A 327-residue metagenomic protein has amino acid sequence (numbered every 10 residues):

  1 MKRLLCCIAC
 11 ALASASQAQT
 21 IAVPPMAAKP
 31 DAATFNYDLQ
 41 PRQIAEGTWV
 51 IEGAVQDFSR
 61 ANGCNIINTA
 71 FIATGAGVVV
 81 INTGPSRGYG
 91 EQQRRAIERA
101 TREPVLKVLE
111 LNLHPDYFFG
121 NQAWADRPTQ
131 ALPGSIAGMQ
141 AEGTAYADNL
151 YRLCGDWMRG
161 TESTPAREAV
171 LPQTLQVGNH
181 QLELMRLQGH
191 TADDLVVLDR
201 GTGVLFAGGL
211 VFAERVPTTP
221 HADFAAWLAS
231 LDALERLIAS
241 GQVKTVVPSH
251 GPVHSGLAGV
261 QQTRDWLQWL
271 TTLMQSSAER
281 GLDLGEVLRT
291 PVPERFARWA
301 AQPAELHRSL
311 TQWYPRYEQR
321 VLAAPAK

Functional and structural regions predicted by a protein language model:
L5-S14: Bacterial N-terminal signal peptides
S16-T20: Boundary at the C-terminal end of the N-terminal hydrophobic targeting segment
F35, E279-K327: C-terminal regulatory/interaction regions
Q43-A96, V196-L198, T202-G208: Conserved beta-strand hairpin/beta-sheet module of binuclear metal-dependent hydrolase folds, prominently
I81-T83, L106-H114, Q130-P133, F206-G208 (+1 more regions): Active-site neighborhood of phospho(di)ester-bond hydrolases with catalytic His/Asp-centered motifs
G90, R95-T174, T272: Active-site HxH/HxHxD metal-binding segment of metal-dependent hydrolases
A169-D199: Core dinuclear metal-dependent hydrolase active-site scaffold
A226-L282: Divalent-metal (often Zn2+) His-rich catalytic cores of metallo-beta-lactamase-fold enzymes
